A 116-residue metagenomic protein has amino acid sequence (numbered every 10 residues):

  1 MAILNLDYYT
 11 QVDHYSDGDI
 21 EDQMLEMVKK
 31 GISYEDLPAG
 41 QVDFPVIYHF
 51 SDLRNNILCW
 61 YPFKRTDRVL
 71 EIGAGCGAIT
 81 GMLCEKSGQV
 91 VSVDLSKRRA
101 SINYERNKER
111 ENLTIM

Functional and structural regions predicted by a protein language model:
M1-V28: N-terminal auxiliary segments of SAM/dcSAM-dependent transferases
A2-N5, G40, L95: Extracytoplasmic/secretory soluble proteins
P38-S51: Class I SAM-dependent methyltransferase Rossmann-like catalytic core, especially the SAM/SAH-binding loop
Y48-D67: Conserved alpha-helix/loop element of class I SAM-dependent methyltransferases that forms part of the SAM/SAH-binding
L58-C59, G81, S101: Short, hydrophobic alpha-helix immediately C-terminal to the catalytic nucleophile
T66-G75: Conserved class I S-adenosyl-L-methionine
C76-S87: Conserved SAM-binding loop of SAM-dependent methyltransferases across substrates and taxa, primarily the Class I
K86-M116: Class I SAM-dependent methyltransferase SAM/SAH-binding core
